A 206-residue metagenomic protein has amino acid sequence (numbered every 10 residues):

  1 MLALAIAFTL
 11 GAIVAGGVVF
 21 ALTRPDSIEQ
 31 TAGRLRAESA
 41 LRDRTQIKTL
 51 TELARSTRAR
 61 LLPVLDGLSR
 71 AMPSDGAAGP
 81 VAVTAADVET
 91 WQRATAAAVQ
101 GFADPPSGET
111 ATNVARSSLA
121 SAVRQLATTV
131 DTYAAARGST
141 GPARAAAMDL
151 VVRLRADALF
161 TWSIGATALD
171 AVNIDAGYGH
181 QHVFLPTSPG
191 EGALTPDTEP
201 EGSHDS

Functional and structural regions predicted by a protein language model:
M1, E201-S206: Actinobacteria-biased recognition of intrinsically disordered, low-complexity terminal regions
M1-G11, F20-A21: N-terminal positive-inside, membrane-proximal cytosolic segments immediately preceding the first
A12-R36: C-terminal region of N-terminal signal peptides and the immediate post-cleavage residues of exported proteins
A37-Q46: Juxtamembrane non-transmembrane segments of integral membrane proteins
T45-Q125, A146-D197, D205: Alpha-helical segments in soluble extracytoplasmic regions
G138-A145: Inter-helical turn/loop segments and adjacent helix faces that build the functional surface of alpha-helical bundle
